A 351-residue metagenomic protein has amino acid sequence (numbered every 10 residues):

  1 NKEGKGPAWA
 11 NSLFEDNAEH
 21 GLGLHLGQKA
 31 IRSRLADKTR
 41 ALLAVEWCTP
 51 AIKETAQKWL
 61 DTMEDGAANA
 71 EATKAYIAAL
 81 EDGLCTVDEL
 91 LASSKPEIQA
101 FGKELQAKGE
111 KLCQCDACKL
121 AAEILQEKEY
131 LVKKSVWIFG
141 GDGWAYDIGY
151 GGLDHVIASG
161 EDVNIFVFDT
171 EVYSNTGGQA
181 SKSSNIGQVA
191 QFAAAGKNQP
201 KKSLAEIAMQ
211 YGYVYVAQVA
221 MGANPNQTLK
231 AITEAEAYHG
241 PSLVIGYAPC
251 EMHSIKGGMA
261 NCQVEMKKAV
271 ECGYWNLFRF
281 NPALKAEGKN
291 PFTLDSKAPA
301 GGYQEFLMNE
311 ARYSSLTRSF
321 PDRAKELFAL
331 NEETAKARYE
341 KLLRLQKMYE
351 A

Functional and structural regions predicted by a protein language model:
N1, L125-Q179, Y215-V216, G222-H239: Thiamine diphosphate
N1-A30, L125-W137, W144, K325-E326 (+1 more regions): Thiamine diphosphate
E3-S12, K230-E326, L330, L343-R344: Glycine/aspartate-rich loop-and-adjacent alpha/beta segment that forms the canonical ThDP
K5-K38, G178-A194, K202-Q210: A structural-propensity feature for long, helix-poor, extended segments
I31-L91: Aromatic-anchored, charged helix-turn/loop surface patch used as a conserved interaction hotspot
P96-I124: Amphipathic alpha-helical binding modules
Y130-V132, S184-Y238, M308-S315, P321: Conserved thiamine diphosphate
